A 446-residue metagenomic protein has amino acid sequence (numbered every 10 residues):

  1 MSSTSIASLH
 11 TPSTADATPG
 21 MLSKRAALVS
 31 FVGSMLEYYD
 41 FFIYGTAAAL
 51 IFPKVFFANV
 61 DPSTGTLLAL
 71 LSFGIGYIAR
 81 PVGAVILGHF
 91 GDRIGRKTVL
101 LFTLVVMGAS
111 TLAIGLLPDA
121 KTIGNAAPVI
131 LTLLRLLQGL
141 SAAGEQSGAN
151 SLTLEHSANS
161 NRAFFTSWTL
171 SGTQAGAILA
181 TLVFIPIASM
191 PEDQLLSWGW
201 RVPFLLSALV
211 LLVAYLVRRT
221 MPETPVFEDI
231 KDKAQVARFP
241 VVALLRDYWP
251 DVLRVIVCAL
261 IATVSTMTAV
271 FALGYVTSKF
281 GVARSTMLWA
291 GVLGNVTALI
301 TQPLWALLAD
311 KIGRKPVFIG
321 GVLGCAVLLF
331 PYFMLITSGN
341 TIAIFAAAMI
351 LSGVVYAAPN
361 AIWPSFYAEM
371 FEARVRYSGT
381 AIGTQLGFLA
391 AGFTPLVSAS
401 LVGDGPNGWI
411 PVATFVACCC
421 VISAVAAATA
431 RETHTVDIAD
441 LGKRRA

Functional and structural regions predicted by a protein language model:
G45-T46, W249-A298, A391-P395: Extracytoplasmic gate region of multi-pass secondary transporters
A48-V82, V129: Extracellular/periplasmic helix-loop-helix junction of adjacent transmembrane segments in MFS-like secondary
R93-L104, K311-V322: Cytoplasmic membrane-interface "Motif A"-like loop-to-helix N-cap segments of 12-TM Major Facilitator Superfamily
V105-I123, L323-G339: C-terminal ends and interior cores of transmembrane alpha-helices in multi-pass membrane transporters/permeases
A163-A188, A381-P395: Glycine-rich segments within core transmembrane alpha-helices of 12-TM secondary carriers
T173-R218: Helix-loop-helix hairpin linking two adjacent transmembrane segments in secondary transporters
A214-R219, F366, A417-R444: Multi-pass alpha-helical transporter architecture, strongest for 12-TM Major Facilitator/SLC carriers used
K315-I362: C-terminal transmembrane helical hairpin of 12-TM major facilitator-type secondary transporters
